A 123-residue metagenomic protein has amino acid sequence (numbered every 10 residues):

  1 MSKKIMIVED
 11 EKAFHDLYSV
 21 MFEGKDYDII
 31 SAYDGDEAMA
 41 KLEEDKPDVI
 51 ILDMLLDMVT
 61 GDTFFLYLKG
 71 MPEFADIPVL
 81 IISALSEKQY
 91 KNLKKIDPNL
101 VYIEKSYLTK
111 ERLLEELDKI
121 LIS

Functional and structural regions predicted by a protein language model:
E9: Conserved acidic carboxylate
K12-I30: Two-component/phosphorelay signaling modules centered on CheY-like receiver
D34, T60-T63: Acidic catalytic/metal-coordinating carboxylates
A40, D62-A75: Short amphipathic alpha-helix used as the core "switch/output" element in two-component signaling
D45-I51, L56: Active-site beta3 strand of CheY-like receiver
G61, G70, L93-E104: As written
S106-D118: C-terminal output helix
